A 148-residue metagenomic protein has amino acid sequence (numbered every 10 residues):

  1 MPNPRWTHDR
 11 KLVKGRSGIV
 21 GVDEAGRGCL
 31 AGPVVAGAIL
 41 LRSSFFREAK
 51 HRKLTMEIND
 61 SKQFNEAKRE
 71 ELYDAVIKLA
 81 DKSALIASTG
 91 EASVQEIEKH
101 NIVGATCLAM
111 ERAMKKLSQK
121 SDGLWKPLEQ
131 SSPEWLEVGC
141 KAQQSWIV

Functional and structural regions predicted by a protein language model:
M1-V148: Acidic (Asp/Glu) carboxylate-rich active-site/surface patches
